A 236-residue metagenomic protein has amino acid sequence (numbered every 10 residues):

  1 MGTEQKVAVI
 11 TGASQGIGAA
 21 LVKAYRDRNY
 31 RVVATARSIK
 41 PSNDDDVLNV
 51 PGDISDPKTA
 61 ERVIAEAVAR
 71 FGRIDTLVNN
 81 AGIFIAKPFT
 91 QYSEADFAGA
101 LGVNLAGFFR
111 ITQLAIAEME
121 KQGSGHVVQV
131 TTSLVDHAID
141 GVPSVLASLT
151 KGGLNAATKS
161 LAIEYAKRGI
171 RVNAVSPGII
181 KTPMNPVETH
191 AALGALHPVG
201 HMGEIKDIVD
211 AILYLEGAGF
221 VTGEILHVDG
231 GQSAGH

Functional and structural regions predicted by a protein language model:
Q5-K6, R73-I74, P88, M119-T132 (+3 more regions): Active-site loop of short-chain dehydrogenase/reductase
S14-Q15: Conserved glycine-rich cofactor-binding loop
G52-R62, E94, D207: The beta1-alpha1 cofactor-binding region of Rossmann-like NAD(H)/NADP(H)-dependent oxidoreductases
N80-I85, G230-G231: Conserved NAD(P)H cofactor-binding loop of Rossmann-fold oxidoreductase domains
P88-F89, D96-L101, L193: Substrate-binding pocket helix/loop in short-chain dehydrogenase/reductase
V128-G153, T158-K167: Catalytic loop of short-chain dehydrogenase/reductase
I170, E204-V228, S233: C-terminal substrate-recognition "lid" of short-chain dehydrogenase/reductases
